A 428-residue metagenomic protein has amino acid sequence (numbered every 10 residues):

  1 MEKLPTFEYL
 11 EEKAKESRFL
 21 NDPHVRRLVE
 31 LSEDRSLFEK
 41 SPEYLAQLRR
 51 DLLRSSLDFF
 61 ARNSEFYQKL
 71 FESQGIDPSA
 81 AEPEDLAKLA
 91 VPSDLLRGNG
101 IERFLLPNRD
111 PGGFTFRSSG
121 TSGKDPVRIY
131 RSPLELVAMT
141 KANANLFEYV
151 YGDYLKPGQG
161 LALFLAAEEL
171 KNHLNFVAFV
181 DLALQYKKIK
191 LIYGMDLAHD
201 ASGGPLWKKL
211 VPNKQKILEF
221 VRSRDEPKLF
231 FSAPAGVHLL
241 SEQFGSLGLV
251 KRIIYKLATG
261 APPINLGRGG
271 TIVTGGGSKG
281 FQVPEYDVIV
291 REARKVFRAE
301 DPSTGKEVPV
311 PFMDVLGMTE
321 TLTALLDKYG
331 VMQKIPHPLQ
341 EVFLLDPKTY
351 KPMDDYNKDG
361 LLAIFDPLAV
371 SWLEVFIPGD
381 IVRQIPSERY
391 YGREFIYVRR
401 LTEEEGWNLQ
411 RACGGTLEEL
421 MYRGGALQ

Functional and structural regions predicted by a protein language model:
M1-E43, D51, S55-D58, A183-Q428: Active-site glycine/GP-rich loop and adjacent strand/helix microenvironment that borders small-molecule binding pockets
P5, Q47, D58-R117, D125-S132 (+2 more regions): Active-site diphosphate/adenylate-binding microenvironment
S17, D22-P23, N63-E65, H173-N175: Serine-centered coil/turn micro-motif
L52, D110, M139: Short, glycine/acidic-rich beta->alpha junctions
F59, F66, L70, A142 (+4 more regions): Amphipathic alpha-helical segments that form well-ordered structural scaffolds and often line/cohere around active
N63, Y67, N172, G236-V237 (+1 more regions): Short phosphate-engaging motifs
G112-K124, V180-K187: Short, compositionally biased "basic patch" segments
S119-N175: Conserved adenylate-forming
